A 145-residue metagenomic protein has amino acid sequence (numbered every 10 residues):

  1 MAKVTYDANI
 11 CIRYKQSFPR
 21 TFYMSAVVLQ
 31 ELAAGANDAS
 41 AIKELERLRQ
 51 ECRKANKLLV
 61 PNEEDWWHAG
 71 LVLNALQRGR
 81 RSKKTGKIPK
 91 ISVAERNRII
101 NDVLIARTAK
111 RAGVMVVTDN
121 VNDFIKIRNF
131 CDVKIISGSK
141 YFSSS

Functional and structural regions predicted by a protein language model:
M1-K3, A106, K110-S145: Acidic, PIN/NYN-like endoribonuclease modules and their adjacent C-terminal/linker elements
K3-V4, R20, S40-A41, G79-S82 (+1 more regions): Short, flexible segments with low predicted structural confidence
Y6, R13-W67: PIN/NYN-family metal-dependent endoribonuclease catalytic core
A8-I10, T118: Ser/Thr-glycine-rich phosphate-binding loops at phosphate-binding pockets of nucleotides, nucleotide cofactors
Q16-F18, S40-Q50, I100, N122-N129 (+2 more regions): IMPase-like, lithium-sensitive Mg2+-dependent phosphomonoesterase catalytic core
A33, W67-V72, S144-S145: Short, solvent-exposed polar/charged micro-motifs at secondary-structure junctions
N37, A41, N74-Q77, A109 (+1 more regions): A generic structural signal for secondary-structure junctions that act as hinges or helix/strand caps at the edges
L58-M115, D119-N122: Active-site neighborhoods of divalent-metal-dependent phosphate/nucleic-acid chemistry enzymes
